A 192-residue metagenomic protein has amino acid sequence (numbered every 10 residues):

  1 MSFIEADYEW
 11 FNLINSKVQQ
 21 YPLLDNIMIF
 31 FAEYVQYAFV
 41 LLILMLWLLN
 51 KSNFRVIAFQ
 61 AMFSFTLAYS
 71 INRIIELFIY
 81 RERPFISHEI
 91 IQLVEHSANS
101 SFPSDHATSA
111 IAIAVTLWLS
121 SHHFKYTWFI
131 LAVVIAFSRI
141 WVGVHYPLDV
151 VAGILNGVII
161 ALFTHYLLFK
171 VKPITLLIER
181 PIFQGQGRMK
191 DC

Functional and structural regions predicted by a protein language model:
M1-Y37, N72-N99, E179-C192: N-terminal transmembrane-helix/juxtamembrane module of multi-pass inner/ER membrane proteins
E5, S70-I74, V158, L162-Y166: Transmembrane alpha-helix boundary/anchor motif
Y21-L23, S52-I57, S121-T127: Membrane-helix interface segments
V40-L48: Hydrophobic, aromatic-rich transmembrane alpha-helices and their immediate juxtamembrane boundary segments
L49-N50, I79-Y80, G143-Y146: Short helix-capping/hinge motifs at transmembrane helix termini and TM-loop junctions
R55-L119, A132: Membrane-interface loops
V94-C192: Membrane-embedded catalytic cores of phosphoryl/pyrophosphoryl-handling enzymes
